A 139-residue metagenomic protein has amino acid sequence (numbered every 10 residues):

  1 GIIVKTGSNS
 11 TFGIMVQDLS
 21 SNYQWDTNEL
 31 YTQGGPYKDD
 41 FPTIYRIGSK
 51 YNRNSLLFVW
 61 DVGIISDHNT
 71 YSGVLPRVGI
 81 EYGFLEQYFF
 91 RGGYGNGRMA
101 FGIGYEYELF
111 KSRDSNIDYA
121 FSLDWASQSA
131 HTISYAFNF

Functional and structural regions predicted by a protein language model:
G1-F139: Outer-membrane beta-barrel porins/channels
